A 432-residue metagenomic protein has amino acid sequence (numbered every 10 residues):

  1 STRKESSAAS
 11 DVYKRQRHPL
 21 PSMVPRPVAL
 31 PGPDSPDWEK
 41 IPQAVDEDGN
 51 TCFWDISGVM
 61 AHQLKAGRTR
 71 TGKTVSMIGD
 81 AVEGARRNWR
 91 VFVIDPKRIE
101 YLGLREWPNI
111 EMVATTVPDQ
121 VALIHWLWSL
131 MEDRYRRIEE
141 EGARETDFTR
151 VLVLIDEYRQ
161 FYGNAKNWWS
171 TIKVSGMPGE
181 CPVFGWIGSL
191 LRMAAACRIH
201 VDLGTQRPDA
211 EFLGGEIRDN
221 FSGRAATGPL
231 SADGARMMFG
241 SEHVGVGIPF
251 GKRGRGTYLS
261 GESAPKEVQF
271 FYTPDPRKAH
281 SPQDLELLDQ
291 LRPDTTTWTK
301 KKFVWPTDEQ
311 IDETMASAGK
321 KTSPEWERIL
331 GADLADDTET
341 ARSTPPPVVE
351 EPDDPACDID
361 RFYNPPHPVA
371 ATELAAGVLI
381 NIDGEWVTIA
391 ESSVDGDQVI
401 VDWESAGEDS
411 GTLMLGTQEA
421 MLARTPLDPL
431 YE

Functional and structural regions predicted by a protein language model:
T2-A9, Y13: Single conserved hydrophobic/aromatic residue that forms the stacking wall/gate of nucleotide- or nucleobase-binding
R17-V24, E408-D409: Short, charged/polar, Gly/Pro-enriched secondary-structure boundary elements
V24-P31, L203-T322, E327-F362: Conserved ATP-driven motor cores of ASCE-family P-loop NTPases powering translocation/secretion/packaging/pilus
V28-G142, T149-L152, R159-D233, G247: P-loop NTPase catalytic phosphate-binding loop
R361-V369: Short alpha-helix capping/helix-loop boundary micro-motifs
V369-I382: Short coil-to-beta transition motif at edge beta-strands of beta-rich domains
A390-L413: Basic/aromatic-rich interaction segments and small domains that mediate binding to polyanionic partners
D409-E432: Intrinsically disordered, low-complexity, charged/polar segments
